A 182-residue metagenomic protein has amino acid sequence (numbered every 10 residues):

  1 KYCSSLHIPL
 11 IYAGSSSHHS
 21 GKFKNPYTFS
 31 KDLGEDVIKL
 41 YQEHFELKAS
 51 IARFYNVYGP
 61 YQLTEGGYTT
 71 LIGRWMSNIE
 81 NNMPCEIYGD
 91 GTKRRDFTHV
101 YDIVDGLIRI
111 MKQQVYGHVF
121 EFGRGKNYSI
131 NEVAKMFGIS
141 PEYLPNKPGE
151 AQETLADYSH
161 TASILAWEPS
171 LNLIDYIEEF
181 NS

Functional and structural regions predicted by a protein language model:
K1-V57, Y101, W167: N-terminal Rossmann-like NAD(P)+-binding domain of SDR-like oxidoreductases, especially those catalyzing
Y2, N78-N82, I110-Q114, I164 (+1 more regions): Generic structural signal for alpha-helix termini and adjacent loop/cap motifs
D32, F45, V57-G73, N81-Y88 (+5 more regions): Glycine/proline-rich active-site loop of Rossmann-fold NAD(P)-dependent oxidoreductases
L33, V37-Y41, L71, W75 (+2 more regions): Hydrophobic alpha-helix immediately C-terminal to the catalytic Tyr-X-X-X-Lys motif of short-chain
D90, V119-F120, Y128-A134, G138-S159: C-terminal "lid/loop" region of Rossmann-like NAD(P)-dependent oxidoreductases
T92-K93, P169: Catalytic Tyr-x(3-8)-Lys segment
D96-D102, N172: A conserved structural motif in NAD(P)-dependent oxidoreductases
S159, N172-S182: Amphipathic terminal alpha-helices
